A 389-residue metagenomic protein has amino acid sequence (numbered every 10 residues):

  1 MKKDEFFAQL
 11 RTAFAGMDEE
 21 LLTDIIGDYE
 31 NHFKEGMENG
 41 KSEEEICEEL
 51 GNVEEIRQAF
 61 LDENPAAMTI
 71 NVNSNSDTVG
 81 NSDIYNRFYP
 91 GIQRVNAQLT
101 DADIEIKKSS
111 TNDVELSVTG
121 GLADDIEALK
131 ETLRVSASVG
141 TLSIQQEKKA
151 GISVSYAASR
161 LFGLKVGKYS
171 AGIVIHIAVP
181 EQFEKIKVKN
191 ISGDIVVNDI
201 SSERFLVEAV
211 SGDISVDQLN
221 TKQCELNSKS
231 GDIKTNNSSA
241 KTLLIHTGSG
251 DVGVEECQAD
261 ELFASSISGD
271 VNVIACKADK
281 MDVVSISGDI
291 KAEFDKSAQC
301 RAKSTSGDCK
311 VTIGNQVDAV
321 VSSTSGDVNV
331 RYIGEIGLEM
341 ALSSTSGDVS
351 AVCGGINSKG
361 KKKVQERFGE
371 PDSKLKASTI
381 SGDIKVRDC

Functional and structural regions predicted by a protein language model:
M1-R11, E38-I92, N96, A123 (+4 more regions): Gly/Pro-rich, low-complexity intrinsically disordered segments
E20-D24, E44: Short, solvent-exposed positions on alpha-helices
I25-E38: Amphipathic alpha-helical segments that form the core helices of the histone-fold
I70-Q145, K168-K189, D194-D217, E225 (+5 more regions): Short linear S-[DN]-x-LW-Φ motif typified by the pepsin-like aspartic protease active-site region
A128, S138, E147, V179-E181 (+2 more regions): Short, surface-exposed interaction patches in beta-rich subdomains that mediate adhesion/assembly near membranes
A150-G151: Domain-wide signal for the mature, well-folded portions of proteins, strongly enriched in nucleus-encoded organellar
